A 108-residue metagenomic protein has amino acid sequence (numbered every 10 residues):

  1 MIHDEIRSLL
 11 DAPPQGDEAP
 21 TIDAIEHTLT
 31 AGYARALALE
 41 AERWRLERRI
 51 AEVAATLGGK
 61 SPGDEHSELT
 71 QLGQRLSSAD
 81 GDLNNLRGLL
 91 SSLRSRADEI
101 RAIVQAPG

Functional and structural regions predicted by a protein language model:
H3-T30, I103-A106: Short, charge-rich amphipathic alpha-helices with coiled-coil/heptad character
D11-G16, R43-Q74: Short E/K-rich amphipathic alpha-helical oligomerization segments
P14, T21, T28, R35 (+5 more regions): Surface positions of alpha-helical coiled-coils, especially the charged/polar e/g heptad sites that form inter-helical
T30, L37-E40, W44, A51 (+4 more regions): Residue-level encoding of the coiled-coil heptad register
A55, N84-G108: Long amphipathic alpha-helical coiled-coil segments
